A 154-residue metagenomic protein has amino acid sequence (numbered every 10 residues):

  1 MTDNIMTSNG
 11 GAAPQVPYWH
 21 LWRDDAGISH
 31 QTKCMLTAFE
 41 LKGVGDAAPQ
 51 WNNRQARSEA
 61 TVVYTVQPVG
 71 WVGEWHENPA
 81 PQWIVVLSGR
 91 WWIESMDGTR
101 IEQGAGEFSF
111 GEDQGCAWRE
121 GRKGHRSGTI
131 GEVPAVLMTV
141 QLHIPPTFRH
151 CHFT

Functional and structural regions predicted by a protein language model:
T2-R23: Short acidic, Pro/Gly- and aromatic-enriched capping/linker segments at domain boundaries
A12, T37-F39, T99-R100: A short acidic/small-residue loop/turn micro-motif
D25-W75, P81, P134-H143: A short glycine-rich, His/Asp/Glu-containing loop-to-beta-strand
K42, Q103, C116-S127: Short, Lys/Arg- and Gly-enriched loop/turn segments at beta-strand edges
P79-D97: Glycine- and acidic-residue-biased ligand/ion/polar-headgroup-sensing regions
D97-G115: Short acidic-glycine-tyrosine-enriched beta hairpin
F110-Q114, K123-T147: A short hydrophobic beta-strand segment most commonly corresponding to one strand of the jelly-roll/cupin
